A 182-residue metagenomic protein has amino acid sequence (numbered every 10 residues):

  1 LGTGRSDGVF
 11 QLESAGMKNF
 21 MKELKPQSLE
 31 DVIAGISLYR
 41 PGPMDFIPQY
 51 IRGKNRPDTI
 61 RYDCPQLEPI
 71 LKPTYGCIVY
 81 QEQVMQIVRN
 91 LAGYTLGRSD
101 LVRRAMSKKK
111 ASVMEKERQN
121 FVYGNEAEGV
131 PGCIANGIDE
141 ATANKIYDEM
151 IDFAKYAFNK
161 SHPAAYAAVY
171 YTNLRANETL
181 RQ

Functional and structural regions predicted by a protein language model:
L1-A157, A165-N173: Mg2+-dependent phosphoryl-transfer active-site scaffold
H162: Pyridoxal 5′-phosphate
Y171-Q182: Conserved small/polar residues in nucleotide/adenosyl-binding loops
